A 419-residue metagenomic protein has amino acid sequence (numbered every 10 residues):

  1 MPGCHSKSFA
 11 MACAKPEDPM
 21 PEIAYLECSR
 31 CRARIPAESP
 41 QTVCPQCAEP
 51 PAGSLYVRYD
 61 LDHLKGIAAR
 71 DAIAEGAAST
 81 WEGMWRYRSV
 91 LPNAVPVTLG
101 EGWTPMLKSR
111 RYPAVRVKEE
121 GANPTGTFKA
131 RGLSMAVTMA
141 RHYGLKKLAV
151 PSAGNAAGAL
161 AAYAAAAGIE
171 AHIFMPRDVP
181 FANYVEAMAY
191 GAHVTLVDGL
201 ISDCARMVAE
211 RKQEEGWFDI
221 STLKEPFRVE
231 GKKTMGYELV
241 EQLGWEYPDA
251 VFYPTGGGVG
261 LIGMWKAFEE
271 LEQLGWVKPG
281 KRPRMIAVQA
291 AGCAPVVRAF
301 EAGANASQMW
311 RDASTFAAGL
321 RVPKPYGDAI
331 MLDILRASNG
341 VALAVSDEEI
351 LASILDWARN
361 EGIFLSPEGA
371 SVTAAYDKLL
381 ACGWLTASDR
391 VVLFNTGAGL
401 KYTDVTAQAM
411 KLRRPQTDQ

Functional and structural regions predicted by a protein language model:
D18-Q419: PLP-dependent amino-acid enzyme catalytic core
